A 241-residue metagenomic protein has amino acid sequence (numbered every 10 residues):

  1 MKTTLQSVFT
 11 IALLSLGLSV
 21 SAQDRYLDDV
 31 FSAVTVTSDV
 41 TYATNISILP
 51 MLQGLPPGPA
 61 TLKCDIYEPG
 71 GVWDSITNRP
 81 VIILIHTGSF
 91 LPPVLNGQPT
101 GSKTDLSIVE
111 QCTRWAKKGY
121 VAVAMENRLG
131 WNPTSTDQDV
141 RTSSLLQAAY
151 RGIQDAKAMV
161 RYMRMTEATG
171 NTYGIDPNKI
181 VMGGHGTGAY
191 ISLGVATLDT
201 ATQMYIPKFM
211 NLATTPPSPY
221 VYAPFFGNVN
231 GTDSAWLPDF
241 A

Functional and structural regions predicted by a protein language model:
M1-R25: Bacterial Sec-dependent N-terminal signal peptides
Q23-T77: N-terminal cap/lid segment of alpha/beta-hydrolase-fold proteins
E68-T77, T113, T169-I175, T232-A241: Surface-exposed acidic, glycine-flexible loop patches that form ligand/cofactor-binding and adhesion interfaces
T77, R141-Q154, A158-M182, G186 (+1 more regions): Gly/Ser-rich "nucleophile elbow"/oxyanion-hole loop immediately N-terminal to the catalytic nucleophile in hydrolases
T77-G88: Short beta-strand element of the alpha/beta-hydrolase
S89-I108, R114-Y150, L198: Cap/lid segment of the alpha/beta-hydrolase catalytic domain
I191-V195: Hydrolases whose catalytic domains are alpha/beta-hydrolase-1, hotdog thioesterase, or metallo-beta-lactamase-like
T202-F240: Short mixed-charge
